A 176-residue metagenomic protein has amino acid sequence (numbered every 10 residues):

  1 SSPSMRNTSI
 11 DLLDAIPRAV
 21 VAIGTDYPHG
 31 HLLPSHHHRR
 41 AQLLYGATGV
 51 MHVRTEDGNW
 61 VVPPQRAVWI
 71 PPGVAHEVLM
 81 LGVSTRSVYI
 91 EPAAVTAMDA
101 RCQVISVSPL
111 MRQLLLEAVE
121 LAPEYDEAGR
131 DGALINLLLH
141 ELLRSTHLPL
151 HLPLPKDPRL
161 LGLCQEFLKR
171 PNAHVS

Functional and structural regions predicted by a protein language model:
S1-V50: Generic protein-terminus/edge-of-domain signal
H31-H38, V78-M80, A97-A100, E127: Short histidine-centered beta-strand/loop micro-motifs that create catalytic or ligand/metal-coordination sites
D57-P72: Short acidic-glycine-tyrosine-enriched beta hairpin
G73-C102: Ligand-binding loop in jelly-roll beta-barrel domains
A100-R112: Aromatic/histidine-rich interaction motifs
L121-D126, E141-P149, C164-V175: Basic, amphipathic alpha-helical hairpins
R130, L134, P155-L163: N-terminal positioning helix adjacent to the helix-turn-helix/winged-helix DNA-binding module
